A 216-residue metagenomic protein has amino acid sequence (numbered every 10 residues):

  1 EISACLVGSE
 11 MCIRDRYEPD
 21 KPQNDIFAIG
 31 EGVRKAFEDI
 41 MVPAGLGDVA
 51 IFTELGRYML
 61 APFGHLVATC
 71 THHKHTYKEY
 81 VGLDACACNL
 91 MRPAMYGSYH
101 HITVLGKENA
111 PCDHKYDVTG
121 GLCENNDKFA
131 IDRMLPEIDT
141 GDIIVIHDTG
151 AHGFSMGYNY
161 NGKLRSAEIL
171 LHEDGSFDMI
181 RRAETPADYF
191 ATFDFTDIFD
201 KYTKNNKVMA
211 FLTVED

Functional and structural regions predicted by a protein language model:
E1, D15-E18, A130: Generic anion/oxyanion-binding catalytic loop in active/binding sites
E1-I13: Short, small-residue-biased leader/transition segments that mark boundaries at the very start of proteins
R14-E18, Y58-A61: Short, active-site-adjacent cap segments at secondary-structure transitions
E18-F27: Glycine-rich tight-turn/loop motif centered on a GG-T
I26-A36: Well-ordered, non-membrane alpha-helical segments in soluble/globular domains
A36-D39, I131-D132: A generic local structural motif
D39-L46: Short helix-capping segments at alpha-helix termini
L46-D216: Charged (often Lys/Glu-rich) extended helix/loop segments that serve as interaction or gating elements
